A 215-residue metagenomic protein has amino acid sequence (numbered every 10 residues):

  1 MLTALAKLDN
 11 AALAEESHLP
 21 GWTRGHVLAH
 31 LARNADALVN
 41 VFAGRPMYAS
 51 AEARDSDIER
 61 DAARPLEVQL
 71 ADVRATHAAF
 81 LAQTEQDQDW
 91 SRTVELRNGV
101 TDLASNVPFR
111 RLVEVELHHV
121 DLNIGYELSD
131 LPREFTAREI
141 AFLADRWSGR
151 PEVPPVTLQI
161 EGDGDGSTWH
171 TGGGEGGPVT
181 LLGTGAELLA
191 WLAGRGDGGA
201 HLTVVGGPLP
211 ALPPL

Functional and structural regions predicted by a protein language model:
M1-K7, A29-A43: Alpha-helical bundle segments that constitute or directly flank the non-heme di-iron/ferroxidase center
L2, L28, V39, L70 (+4 more regions): Non-transmembrane alpha-helical segments in soluble domains of secreted/periplasmic/extracellular proteins
L2-T23, G44-M47, Q86-V100: Helix-loop segments that flank and shape redox-cofactor active sites
N10, D36-N40, A82, I124 (+1 more regions): A generic secondary-structure boundary signal that marks alpha-helix termini
A12-N34, S56-Q69, E95-V113, R133-E139: Alpha-helical scaffold segments that form or flank carboxylate-/histidine-based iron centers
N34-T93, L212: Short, helix-capping/interhelical loops that line the mouth of catalytic, cofactor-, or ligand-binding pockets
A43-P46, D89-L215: Structured surface interface patches that mediate subunit assembly and partner/cofactor docking
